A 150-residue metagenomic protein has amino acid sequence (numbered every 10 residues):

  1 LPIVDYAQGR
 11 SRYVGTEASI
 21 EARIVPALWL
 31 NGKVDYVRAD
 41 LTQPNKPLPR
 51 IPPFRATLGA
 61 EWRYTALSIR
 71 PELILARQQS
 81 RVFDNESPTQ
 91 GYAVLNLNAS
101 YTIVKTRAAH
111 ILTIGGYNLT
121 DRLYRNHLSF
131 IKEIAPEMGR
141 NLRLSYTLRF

Functional and structural regions predicted by a protein language model:
L1-V4, P47-P52, R77, E86-Y92 (+1 more regions): Flexible, surface-exposed loop regions and adjacent strand-edge segments of Gram-negative outer-membrane beta-barrel
P2-R81, T120: Gram-negative outer-membrane beta-barrel transporters
T16-A22, L58-W62, L97-Y101, I114 (+1 more regions): Residues on the lipid-exposed face of transmembrane beta-strands in outer-membrane beta-barrel proteins
P26-L28, F54, T65-L67, A93-L95 (+2 more regions): Outer-envelope beta-barrel architecture signal
L30, R81, Y101-F150: C-terminal beta-signal and adjacent terminal beta-strands/loops of Gram-negative outer-membrane beta-barrel proteins
Q78-V82, A93-A99: Short, local alpha-helical segments
